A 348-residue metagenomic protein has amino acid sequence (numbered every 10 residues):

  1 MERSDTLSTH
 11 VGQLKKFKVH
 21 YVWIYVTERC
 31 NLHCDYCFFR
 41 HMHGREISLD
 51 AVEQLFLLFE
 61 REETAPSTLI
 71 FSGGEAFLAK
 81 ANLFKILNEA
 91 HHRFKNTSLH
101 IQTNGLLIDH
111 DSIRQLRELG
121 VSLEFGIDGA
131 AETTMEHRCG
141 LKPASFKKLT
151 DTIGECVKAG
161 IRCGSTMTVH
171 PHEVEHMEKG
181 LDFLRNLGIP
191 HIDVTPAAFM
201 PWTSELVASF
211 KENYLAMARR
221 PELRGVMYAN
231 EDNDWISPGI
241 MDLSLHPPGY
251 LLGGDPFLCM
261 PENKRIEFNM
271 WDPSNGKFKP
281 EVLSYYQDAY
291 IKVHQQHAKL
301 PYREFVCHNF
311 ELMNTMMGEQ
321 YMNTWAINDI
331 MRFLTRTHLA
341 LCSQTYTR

Functional and structural regions predicted by a protein language model:
M1-W23, E62-A65: N-terminal [4Fe-4S]-dependent radical SAM core
L14-D50: Canonical Radical SAM [4Fe-4S] cluster-binding loop centered on the CxxxCxxC motif and its immediate flanking residues
V26, G73-G74: Short acidic donor-binding/metal-coordinating loop in glycosyltransferase active sites
C34, K80, H110, L258-M260: Activation segment
H43-I47, E75, L141: Pocket-edge positions in alpha/beta enzyme catalytic cores
V52-S72, A79-F199, T203: Radical SAM/AdoMet-radical enzyme domain recognition
M200-I266: A C-terminal junction/extension of Radical SAM enzymes
N263-R348: Flexible mid-to-C-terminal extensions adjoining Fe-S/redox cofactors in radical SAM and related proteins
